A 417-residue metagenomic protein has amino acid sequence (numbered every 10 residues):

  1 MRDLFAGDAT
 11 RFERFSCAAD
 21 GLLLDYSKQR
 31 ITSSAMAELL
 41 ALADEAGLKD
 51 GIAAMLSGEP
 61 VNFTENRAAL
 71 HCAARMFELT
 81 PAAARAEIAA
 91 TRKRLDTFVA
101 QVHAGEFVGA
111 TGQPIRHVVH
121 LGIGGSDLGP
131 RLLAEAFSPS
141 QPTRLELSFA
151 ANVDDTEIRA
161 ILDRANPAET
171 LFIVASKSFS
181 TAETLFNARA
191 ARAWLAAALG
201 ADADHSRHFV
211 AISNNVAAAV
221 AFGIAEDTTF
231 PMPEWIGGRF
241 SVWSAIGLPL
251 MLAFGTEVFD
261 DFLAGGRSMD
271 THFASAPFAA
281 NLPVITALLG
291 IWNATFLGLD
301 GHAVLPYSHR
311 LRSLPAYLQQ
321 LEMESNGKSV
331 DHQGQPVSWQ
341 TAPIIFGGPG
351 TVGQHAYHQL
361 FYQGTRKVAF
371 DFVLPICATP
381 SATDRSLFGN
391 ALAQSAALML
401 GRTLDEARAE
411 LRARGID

Functional and structural regions predicted by a protein language model:
M1-F5, A9-T111, F388-I416: Extended, charge-enriched "interface" segments that sit outside catalytic cores
A86-V108, L133-E135, P139-E169: Glycine-rich oxoanion-binding loops at beta->alpha junctions
F98-I115, I161-T170, I291-D300, F361-R366: Glycine-rich phosphate/diphosphate-binding loops that line cofactor/substrate pockets in enzymes
R116-S126: Carboxylate/His-rich catalytic cores and anion/metal-binding grooves
H117-V119, L171, V210, A303: Conserved beta-strand elements of the Class I
L128-T143, R164-N166, A188-A196, G223-T229: A glycine- and small-aliphatic-rich helix-loop capping segment at beta-alpha/alpha-beta transitions that lines
T181-A188: Glycine/threonine-rich flexible loop motifs
N187, W194-D384, N390, G401: Active-site phosphate/pyrophosphate-binding segments
